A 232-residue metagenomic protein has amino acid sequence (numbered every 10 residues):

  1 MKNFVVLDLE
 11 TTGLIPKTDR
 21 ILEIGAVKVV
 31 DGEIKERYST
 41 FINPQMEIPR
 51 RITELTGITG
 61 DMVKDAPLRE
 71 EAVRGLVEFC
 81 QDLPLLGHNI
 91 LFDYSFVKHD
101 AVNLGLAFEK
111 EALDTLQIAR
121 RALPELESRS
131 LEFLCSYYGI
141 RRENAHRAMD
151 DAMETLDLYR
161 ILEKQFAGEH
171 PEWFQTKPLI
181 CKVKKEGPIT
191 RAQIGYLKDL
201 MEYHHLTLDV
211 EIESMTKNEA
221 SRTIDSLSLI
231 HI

Functional and structural regions predicted by a protein language model:
M1-K110, P124-H146, E172: Conserved non-catalytic scaffold segment of RNase H-like nuclease domains
T11-G13, Q117, E154: Short, glycine/acidic-enriched loop or turn micro-motifs at the edges of active sites
A107-A119: Conserved beta-strand -> loop -> alpha-helix junction used to position metal-binding or nucleic-acid-contacting
C135, I189-L206, A220-S226: A short amphipathic alpha-helical interaction element
R142-A145, L206-T216: Short acidic, glycine/serine/threonine-rich helix-capping segments at coil-helix boundaries
R147-R160: Acidic, divalent-metal-coordinating active-site segment for phosphoryl/phosphodiester hydrolysis, typified by short
L162-I189: Mixed-charge, glycine-rich, non-catalytic linkers/tails in nucleic-acid processing enzymes
I230-I232: Conserved small/polar residues in nucleotide/adenosyl-binding loops
